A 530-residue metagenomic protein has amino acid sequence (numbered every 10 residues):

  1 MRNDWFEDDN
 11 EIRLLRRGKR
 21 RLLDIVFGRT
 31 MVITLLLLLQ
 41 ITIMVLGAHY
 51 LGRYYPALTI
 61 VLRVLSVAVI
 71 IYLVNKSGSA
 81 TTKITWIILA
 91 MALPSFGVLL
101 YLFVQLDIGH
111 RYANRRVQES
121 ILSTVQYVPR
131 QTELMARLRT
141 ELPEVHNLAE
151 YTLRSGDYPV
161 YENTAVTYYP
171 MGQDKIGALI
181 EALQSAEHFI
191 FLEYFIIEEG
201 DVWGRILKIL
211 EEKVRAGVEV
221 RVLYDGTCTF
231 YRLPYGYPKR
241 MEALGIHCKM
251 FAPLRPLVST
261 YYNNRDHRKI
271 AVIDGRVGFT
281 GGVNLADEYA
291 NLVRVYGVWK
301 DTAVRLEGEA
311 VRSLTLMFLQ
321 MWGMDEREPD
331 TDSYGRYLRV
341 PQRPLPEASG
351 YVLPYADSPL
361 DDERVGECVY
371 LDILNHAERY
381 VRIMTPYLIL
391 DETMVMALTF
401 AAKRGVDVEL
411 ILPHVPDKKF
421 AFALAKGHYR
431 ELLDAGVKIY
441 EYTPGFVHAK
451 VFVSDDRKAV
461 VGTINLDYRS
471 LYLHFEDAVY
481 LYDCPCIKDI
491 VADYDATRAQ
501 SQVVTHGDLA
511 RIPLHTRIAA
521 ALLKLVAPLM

Functional and structural regions predicted by a protein language model:
M1-C368, D372, H376, P416 (+5 more regions): N-terminal localization/anchoring segments of enzymes in phospholipid and broader phosphate metabolism
F195, P386-Y387, A421: Glycine- and other small-residue-rich loops at beta-strand/loop junctions that grip anionic moieties
M384-T385, L412, Y442, V461-G462: Thr-Gly-centered strand-to-loop micro-motif
Y387-E409, P413, K418: Helical hairpin unit composed of two closely spaced alpha helices linked by a short loop
M396, F422-K426: Short glycine/threonine-rich loop-to-helix capping motif typified by GTGT followed within a few residues by an Asp-Pro
K438-Y440: A short linear hydrophobic-aromatic micro-motif
K450: Catalytic-core elements of nucleic-acid end-processing and repair enzymes
